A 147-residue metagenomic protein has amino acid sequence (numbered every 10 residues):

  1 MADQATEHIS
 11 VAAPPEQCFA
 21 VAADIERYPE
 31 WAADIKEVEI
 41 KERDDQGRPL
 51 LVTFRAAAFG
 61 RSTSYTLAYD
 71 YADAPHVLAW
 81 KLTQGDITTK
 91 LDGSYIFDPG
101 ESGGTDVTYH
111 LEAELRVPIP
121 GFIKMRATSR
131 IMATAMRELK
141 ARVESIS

Functional and structural regions predicted by a protein language model:
M1-G47, T134: Hydrophobic ligand-binding cavity/cleft-lining segments
I9, A56, R126, R130: A short glycine-/small-residue-rich loop at the edge of a beta-strand within enzyme catalytic domains
A23, S64, D92, F122-I123: Generic recognition of short, well-ordered alpha-helical segments
P29-A33, E37-D44, R55-G104, E112-E114 (+2 more regions): Hydrophobic-ligand binding "helix-grip"
E112-T134: A short acidic/glycine-rich loop-to-helix N-cap element
